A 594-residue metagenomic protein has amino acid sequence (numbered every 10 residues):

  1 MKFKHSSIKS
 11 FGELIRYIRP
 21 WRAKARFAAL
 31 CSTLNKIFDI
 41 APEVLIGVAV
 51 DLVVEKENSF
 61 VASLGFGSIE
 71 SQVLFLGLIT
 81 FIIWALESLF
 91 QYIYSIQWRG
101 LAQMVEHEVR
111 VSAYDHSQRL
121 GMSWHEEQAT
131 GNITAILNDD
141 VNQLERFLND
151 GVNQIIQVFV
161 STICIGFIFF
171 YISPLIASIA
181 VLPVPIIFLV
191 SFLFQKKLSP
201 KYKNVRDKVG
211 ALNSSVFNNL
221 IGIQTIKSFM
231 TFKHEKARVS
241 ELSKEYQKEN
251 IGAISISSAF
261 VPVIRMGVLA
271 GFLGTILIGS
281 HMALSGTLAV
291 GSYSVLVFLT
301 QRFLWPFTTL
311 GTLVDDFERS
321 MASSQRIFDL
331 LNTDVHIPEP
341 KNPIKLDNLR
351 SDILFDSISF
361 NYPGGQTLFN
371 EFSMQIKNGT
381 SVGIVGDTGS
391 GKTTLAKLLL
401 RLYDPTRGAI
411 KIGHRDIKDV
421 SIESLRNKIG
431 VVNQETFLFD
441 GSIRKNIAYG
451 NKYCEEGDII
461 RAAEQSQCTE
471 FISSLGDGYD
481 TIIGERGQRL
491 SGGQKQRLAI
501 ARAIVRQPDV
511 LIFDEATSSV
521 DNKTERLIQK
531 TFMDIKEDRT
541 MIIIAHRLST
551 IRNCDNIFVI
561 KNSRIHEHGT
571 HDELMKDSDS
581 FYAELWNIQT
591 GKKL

Functional and structural regions predicted by a protein language model:
M1-P42, V54-I79, L86, F90-W98 (+11 more regions): Membrane-integrated ABC transporters
F3-S7, L30, F38-V54, I82-T130 (+12 more regions): Juxtamembrane helix-loop junctions of ABC transporter transmembrane domains
I15, R19-A23, M122-S123, D139-L148 (+8 more regions): An intracellular "coupling" helix at the cytosolic face of ABC transporter transmembrane type-1 domains
K24-L34, T80, D150-N204, T275-A289 (+1 more regions): Transmembrane helices of ABC transporter permease
T33-A41, F81-Y92, L144-F147, G151-I163 (+4 more regions): Hydrophobic alpha-helical transmembrane bundles that constitute the permease/transmembrane domains of multi-pass
S117, V239, I327, F355-S357: Conserved catalytic Walker-motif region of ABC-type ATPase nucleotide-binding domains
I168-L182, G252, I256-Q325, L330-L331: Helix-loop-helix
P340, L346-L594: ABC-type nucleotide-binding domain
